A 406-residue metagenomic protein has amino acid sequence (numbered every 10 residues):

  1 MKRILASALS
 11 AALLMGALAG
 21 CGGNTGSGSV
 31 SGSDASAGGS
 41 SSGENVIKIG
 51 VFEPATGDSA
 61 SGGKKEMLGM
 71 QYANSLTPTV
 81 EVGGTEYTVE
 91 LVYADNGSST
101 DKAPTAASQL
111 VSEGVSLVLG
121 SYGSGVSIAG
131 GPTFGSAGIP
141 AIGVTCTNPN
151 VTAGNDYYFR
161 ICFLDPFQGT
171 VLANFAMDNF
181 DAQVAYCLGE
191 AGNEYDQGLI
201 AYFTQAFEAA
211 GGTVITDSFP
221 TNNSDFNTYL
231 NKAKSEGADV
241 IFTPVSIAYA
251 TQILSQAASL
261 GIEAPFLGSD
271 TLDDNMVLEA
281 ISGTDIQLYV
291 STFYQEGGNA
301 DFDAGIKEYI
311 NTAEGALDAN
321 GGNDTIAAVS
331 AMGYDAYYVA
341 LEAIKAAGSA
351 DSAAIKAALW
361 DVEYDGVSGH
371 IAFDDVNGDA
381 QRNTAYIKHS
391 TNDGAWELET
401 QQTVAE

Functional and structural regions predicted by a protein language model:
M1-K48, T79-T85, S112, Q402-E406: Short, low-complexity disordered leader/linker segments with a strong preference for bacterial N-terminal type II
V30, D34, S61-E66, V80-T152 (+3 more regions): Beta-alpha junction/loop-to-helix N-cap segments that form part of ligand/metal-binding clefts
G43, G50-Q71, A94-T100, G123-G125 (+2 more regions): Extracytoplasmic "Venus flytrap"
V51-E53, L110-Y122, I142-V144, Y186-G189 (+4 more regions): Periplasmic-binding protein-like
F134-A137, I200-E296: Extracellular/periplasmic bilobed ligand-binding domains
Y158-S218, V240: An alpha-beta-alpha
A257-Y334, H389-G394, L398-V404: Extracellular/periplasmic periplasmic-binding protein-like sensory domains
E314-A331, L341-A395: Segments of small-molecule ligand-sensing domains
